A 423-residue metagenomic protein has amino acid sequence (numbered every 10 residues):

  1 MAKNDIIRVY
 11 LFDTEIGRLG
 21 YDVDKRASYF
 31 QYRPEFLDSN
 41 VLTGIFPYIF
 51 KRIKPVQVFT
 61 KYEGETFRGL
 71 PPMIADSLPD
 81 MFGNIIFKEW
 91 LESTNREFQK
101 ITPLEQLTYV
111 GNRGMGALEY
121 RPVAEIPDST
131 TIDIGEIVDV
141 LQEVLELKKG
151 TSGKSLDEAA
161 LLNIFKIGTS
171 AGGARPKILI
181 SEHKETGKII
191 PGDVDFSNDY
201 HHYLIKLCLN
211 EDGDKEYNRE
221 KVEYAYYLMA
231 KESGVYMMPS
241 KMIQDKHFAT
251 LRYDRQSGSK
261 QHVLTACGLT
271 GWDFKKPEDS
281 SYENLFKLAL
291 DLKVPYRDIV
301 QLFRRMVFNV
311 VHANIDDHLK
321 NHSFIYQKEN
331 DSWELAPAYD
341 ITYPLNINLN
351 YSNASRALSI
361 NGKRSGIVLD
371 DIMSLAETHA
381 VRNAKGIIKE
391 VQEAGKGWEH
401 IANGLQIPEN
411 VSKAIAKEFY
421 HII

Functional and structural regions predicted by a protein language model:
M1-L319, S323-I423: Phosphate/dinucleotide-binding and metal-coordinating scaffold of catalytic cores in nucleotide-dependent enzymes
